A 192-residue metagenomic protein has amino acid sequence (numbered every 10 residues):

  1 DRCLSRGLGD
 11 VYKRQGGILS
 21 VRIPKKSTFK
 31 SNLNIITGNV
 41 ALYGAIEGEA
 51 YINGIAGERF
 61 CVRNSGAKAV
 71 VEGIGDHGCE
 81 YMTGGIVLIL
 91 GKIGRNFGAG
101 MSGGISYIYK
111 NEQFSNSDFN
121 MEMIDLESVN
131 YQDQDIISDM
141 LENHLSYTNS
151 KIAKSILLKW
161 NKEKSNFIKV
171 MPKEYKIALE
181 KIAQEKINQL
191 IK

Functional and structural regions predicted by a protein language model:
D1-Y12: Single conserved hydrophobic/aromatic residue that forms the stacking wall/gate of nucleotide- or nucleobase-binding
S5, S20-P24, N53-I55, V62-R63 (+5 more regions): Feature marks extracellular polysaccharide-active and adherence modules
Q15-A41, S65-A67: Acidic/polar low-complexity surface segments
G16-I18, L42, E47-E49, G66-K68 (+4 more regions): Detector for repetitive beta-architecture
K26-F29, E58-F60, H77-G78, R95 (+1 more regions): Short loop/beta submotifs within extracellular cysteine-rich repeat domains
T28-S31, G44-I46, E58, A178 (+1 more regions): Mature, well-folded catalytic/scaffold domains that follow N-terminal targeting or propeptide regions
K30-G38, N53-A56, V71-I74: Active-site-adjacent structural elements in folded domains
L90-G91, R95-G98, S102-K192: Intrinsically disordered, low-complexity terminal regions
